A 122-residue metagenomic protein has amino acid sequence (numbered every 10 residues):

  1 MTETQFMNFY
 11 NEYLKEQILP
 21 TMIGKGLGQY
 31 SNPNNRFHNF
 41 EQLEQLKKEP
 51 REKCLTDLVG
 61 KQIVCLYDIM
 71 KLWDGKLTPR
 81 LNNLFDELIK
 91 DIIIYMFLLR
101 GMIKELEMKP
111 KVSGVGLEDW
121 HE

Functional and structural regions predicted by a protein language model:
M1-E122: Intrinsically disordered, low-complexity regulatory regions that flank transcription factor DNA-binding cores
